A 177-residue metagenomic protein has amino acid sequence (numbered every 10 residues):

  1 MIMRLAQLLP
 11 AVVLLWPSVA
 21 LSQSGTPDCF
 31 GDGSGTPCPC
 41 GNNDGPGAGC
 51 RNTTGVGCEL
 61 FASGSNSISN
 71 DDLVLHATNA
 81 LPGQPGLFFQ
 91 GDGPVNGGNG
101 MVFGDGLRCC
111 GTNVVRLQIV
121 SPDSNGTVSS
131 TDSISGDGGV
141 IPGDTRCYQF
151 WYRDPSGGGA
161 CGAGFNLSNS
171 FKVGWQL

Functional and structural regions predicted by a protein language model:
M1-V13: Bacterial N-terminal signal peptides that target proteins for export
P17-V19: N-terminal signal peptide c-region/cleavage motif recognized by signal peptidases
S22-L177: Residue-level hotspots within well-ordered secondary structure
